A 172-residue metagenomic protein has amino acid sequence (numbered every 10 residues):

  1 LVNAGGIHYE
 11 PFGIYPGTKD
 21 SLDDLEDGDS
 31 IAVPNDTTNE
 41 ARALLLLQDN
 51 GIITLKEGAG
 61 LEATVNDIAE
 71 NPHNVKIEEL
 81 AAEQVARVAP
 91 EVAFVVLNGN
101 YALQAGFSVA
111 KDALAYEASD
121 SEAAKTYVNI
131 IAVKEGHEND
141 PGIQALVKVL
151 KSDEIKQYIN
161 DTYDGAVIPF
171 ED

Functional and structural regions predicted by a protein language model:
L1-I53: A conserved helix-loop-strand patch within extracytoplasmic ligand-binding domains of the periplasmic binding
P11-L22, Y127-D140: A bilobed periplasmic-binding-protein/Venus flytrap-type ligand-binding module shared by bacterial periplasmic
S21, T37-E40, E83-Q84, N100-Q104 (+1 more regions): Solvent-exposed loop/turn segments at secondary-structure junctions within structured extracellular/periplasmic domains
E26, R42-E78: Ligand-binding cleft/hinge of the Venus flytrap
D27-D29, E138-V149: Short amphipathic alpha-helical coupling segments at ligand-binding clamshell hinges and other catalytic/signaling
E40-L44, A86-A89, I143, V147 (+1 more regions): Extracytoplasmic/secreted envelope proteins and their assembly/folding machinery, especially bacterial periplasmic
A41-Q48, L150-F170: Periplasmic-binding protein-like
A86-A113: A ligand-binding cleft/hinge motif common to bilobed small-molecule-binding domains
